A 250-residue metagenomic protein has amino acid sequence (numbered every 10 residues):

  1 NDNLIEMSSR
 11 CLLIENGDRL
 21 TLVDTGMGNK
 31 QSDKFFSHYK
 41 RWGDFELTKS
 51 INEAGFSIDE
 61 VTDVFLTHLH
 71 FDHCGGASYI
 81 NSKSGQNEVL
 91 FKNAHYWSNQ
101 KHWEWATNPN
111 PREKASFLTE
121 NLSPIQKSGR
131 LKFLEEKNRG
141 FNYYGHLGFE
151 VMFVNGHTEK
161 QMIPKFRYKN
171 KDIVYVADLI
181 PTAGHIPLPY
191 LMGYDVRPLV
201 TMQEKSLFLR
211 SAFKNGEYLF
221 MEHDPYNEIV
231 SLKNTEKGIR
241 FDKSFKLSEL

Functional and structural regions predicted by a protein language model:
N1-E53, I163-D178: Conserved beta-strand hairpin/beta-sheet module of binuclear metal-dependent hydrolase folds, prominently
D2-I5, M152-G156: Short Gly/Pro-enriched turn/cap motifs at secondary-structure boundaries
V23, N29-D33, W105-T107, T182-P187: Short acidic/His/Gly/Ser-rich catalytic and metal-binding motifs that mark active-site loops of diverse hydrolases
T25-G28, L69, K101-H102, G156-T158 (+3 more regions): Active-site metal-binding loops of divalent metal-dependent hydrolases
K40-F45, K49, K169-L250: Cap/insert and terminal regions of metallo-dependent hydrolase folds
W42-F56, E60, L90-F153, Q203-G216: Metallo-beta-lactamase
V61-D72: Metallo-beta-lactamase
G75-G85, S231-N234: Metal-dependent catalytic neighborhoods of phosphoester/phosphodiester hydrolases
